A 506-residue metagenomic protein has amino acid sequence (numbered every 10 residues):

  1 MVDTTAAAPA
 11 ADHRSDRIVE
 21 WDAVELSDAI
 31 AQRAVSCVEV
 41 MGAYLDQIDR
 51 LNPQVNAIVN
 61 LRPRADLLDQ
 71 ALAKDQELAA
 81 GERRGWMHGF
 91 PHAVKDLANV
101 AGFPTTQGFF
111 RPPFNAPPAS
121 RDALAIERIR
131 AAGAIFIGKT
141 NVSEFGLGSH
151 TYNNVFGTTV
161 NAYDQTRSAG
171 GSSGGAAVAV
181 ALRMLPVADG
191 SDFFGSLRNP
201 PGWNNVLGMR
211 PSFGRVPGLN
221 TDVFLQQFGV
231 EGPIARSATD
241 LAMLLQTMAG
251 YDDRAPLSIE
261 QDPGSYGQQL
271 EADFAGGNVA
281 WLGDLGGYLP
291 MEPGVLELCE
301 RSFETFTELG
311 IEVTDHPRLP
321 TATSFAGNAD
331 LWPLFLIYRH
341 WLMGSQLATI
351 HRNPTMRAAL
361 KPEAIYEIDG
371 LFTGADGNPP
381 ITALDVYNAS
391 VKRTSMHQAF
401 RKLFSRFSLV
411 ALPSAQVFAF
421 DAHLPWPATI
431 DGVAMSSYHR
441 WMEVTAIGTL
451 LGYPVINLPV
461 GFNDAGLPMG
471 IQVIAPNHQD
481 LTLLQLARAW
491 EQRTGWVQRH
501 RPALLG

Functional and structural regions predicted by a protein language model:
M1-E82, T247-E443, L450, H478 (+1 more regions): Amidase signature
V2-F194, E304, L309, Q398 (+1 more regions): Gly/Ser-rich catalytic/binding loops embedded in alpha/beta enzyme cores
E25-Q32, P112-P117, G229-R236, D376-I381 (+1 more regions): Short, well-ordered beta-strand elements within core beta-sheets of diverse protein domains
E82, A116-P118, T166-G170, R198 (+4 more regions): Short Gly/Pro-enriched turn/cap motifs at secondary-structure boundaries
F103-P104, G146-G148, N199, P290-M291 (+2 more regions): Short glycine-/acidic-enriched loop or helix-start segments at secondary-structure transitions that form or flank
R121-D252, T449-F462, L467-G470: Short glycine/serine-rich loop segments
N154-G157, N204-G208, I337-H340, T429-I430 (+1 more regions): Short, hinge-like loop/turn segments at secondary-structure boundaries
P468-L481: Short, electropositive alpha-helical surface patch
